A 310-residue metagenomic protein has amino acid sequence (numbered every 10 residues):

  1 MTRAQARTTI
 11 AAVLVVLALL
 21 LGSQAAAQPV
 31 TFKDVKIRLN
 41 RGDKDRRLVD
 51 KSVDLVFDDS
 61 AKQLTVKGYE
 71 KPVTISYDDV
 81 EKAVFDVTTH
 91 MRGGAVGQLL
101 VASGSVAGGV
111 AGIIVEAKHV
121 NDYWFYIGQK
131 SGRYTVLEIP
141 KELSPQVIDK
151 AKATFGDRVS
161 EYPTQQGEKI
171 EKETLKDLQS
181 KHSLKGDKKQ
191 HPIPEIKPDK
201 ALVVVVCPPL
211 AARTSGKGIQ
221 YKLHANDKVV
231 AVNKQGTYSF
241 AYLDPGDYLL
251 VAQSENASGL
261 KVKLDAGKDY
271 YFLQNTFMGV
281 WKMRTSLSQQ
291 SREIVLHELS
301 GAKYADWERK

Functional and structural regions predicted by a protein language model:
M1-R7: N-terminal secretory signal peptides that target proteins for export/translocation
A11-G22: Bacterial N-terminal signal peptides
Q28, V84-K172, F277-K310: Acidic, Ser/Thr- and proline-rich intrinsically disordered linker/docking segments of eukaryotic scaffolds
Q28-V73, Y77, E81, D157 (+1 more regions): N-terminal recruitment modules of adaptor/scaffold proteins
P29-T31, G42-R47, R158-K310: Short loop/turn and low-complexity linker motifs enriched in small/turn-promoting residues
L48-D50, E70, K130-Y134, E255-A257: Glycine-centered tight beta-turn/hairpin loop motif at sheet-sheet or coil-to-beta transitions
D50-H90, L210-N233: N-terminal, post-signal-peptide region of Sec/Tat-exported proteins
D59-A102, S239-G246, V251-E255, K261: Phosphoinositide-binding peripheral membrane targeting modules
